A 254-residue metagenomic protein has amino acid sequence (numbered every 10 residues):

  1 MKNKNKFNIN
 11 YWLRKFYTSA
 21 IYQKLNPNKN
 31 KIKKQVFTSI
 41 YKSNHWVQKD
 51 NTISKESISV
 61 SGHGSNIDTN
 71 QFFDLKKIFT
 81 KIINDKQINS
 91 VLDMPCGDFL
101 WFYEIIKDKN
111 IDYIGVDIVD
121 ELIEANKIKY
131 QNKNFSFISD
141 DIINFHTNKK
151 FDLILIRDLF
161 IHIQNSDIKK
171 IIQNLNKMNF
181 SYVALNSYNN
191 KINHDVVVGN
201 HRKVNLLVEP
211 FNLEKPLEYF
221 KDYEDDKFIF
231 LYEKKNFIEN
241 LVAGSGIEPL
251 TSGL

Functional and structural regions predicted by a protein language model:
K6-K149, I163-L241: Class I (Rossmann-like) S-adenosyl-L-methionine-dependent methyltransferase catalytic domain, capturing the SAM-binding
D152: Conserved active-site beta-strand-loop modules that form the wall/rim of enzyme catalytic pockets and either contain
L155: A conserved beta-strand element that flanks and buttresses the S-adenosyl-L-methionine
L159: Hydrophobic adenine-recognition pocket in adenosine-nucleotide-binding enzymes
G246-E248: Short, positively charged low-complexity motifs
